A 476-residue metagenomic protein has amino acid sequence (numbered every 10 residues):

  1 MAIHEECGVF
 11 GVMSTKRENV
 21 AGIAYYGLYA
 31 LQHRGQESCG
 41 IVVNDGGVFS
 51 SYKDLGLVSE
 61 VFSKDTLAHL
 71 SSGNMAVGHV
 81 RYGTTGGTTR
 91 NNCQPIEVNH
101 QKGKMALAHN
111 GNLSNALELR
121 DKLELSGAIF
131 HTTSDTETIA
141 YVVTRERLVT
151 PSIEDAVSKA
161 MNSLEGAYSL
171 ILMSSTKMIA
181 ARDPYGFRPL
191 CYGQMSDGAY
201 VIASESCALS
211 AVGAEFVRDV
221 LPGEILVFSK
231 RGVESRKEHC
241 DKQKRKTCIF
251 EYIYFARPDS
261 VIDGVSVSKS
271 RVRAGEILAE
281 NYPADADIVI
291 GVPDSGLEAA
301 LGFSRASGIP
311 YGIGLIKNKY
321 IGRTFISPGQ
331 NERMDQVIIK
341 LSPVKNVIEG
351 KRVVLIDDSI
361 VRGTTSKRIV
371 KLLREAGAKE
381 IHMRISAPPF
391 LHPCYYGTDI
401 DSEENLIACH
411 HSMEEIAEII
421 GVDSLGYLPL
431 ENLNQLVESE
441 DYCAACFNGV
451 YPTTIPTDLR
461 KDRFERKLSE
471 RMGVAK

Functional and structural regions predicted by a protein language model:
M1-P222, V227-A286, V292, E380 (+1 more regions): Conserved short alpha-helical segments that host acidic/polar catalytic motifs at enzyme active sites
N44-G47, S175-K177, G291-A299, A306 (+3 more regions): A glycine-rich phosphate-binding loop feature that marks nucleotide/adenosyl-phosphate handling sites
T84-T85, N115, F187-R188, L209-S210 (+6 more regions): Flexible loop/turn segments at secondary-structure boundaries
A128, V149-T150, P283-D287, R305-G312 (+2 more regions): Secondary-structure transition/capping motifs at alpha-helix termini and the adjoining loop/turn into the next element
T132, E137-Y141, Y311-G322, I419-V437: A conserved beta-strand->alpha-helix junction
M161, T176, G213-E215, D219 (+1 more regions): PRPP-dependent phosphoribosyltransferase catalytic core
V289, G296-F303, S307, Y311 (+2 more regions): Extended, hydrophobic alpha-helical segments in both membrane/secreted and soluble proteins
G308-V353, T364, L391-G397, D401: Short, glycine/charge-rich flexible loops or terminal/linker lids adjacent to PRPP-binding catalytic cores
